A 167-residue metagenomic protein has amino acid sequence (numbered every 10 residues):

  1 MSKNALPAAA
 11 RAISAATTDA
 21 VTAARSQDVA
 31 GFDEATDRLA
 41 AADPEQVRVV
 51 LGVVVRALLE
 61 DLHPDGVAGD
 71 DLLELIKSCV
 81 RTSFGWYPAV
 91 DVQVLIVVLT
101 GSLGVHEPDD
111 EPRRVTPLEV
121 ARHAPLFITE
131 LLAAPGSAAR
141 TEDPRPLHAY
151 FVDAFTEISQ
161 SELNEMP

Functional and structural regions predicted by a protein language model:
M1-E34: Short N-terminal edge-element motif at the start of the domain
N4-P7, R38-E45, V115: Short, solvent-exposed segments of well-ordered alpha helices
A23-G66: N-terminal interaction modules that seed assembly of large macromolecular complexes
A30-E34, R113, V120: Core of compact, soluble alpha-helical bundle domains
R48-L59, A121-A134: An amphipathic alpha-helical micro-motif enriched in hydrophobic residues with embedded/adjacent acidic residues
G69-D70: Long, hydrophobic alpha/beta structural blocks
L73-E119: Short, solvent-exposed interaction modules
A133-P167: Glycine-rich, aromatic-bearing surface loops/beta-hairpins
